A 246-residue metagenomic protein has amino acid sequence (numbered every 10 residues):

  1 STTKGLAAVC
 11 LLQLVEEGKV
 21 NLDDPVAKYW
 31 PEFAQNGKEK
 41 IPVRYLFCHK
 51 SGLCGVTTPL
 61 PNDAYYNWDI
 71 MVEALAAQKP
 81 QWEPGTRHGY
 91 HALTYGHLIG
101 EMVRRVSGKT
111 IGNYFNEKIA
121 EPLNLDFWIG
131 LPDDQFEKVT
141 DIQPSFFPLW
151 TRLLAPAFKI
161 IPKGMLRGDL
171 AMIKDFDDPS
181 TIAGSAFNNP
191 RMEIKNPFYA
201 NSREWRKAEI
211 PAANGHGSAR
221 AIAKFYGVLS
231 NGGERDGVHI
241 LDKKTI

Functional and structural regions predicted by a protein language model:
T2, E16-C54, T58, A77 (+2 more regions): Active-site helix/loop module of the DD-peptidase/beta-lactamase fold, centered on the serine-lysine SxxK catalytic
T2-T3, A7, H91, Y95 (+3 more regions): Hydrophobic (often cysteine-bearing) scaffold residues that line and stabilize catalytic clefts of nucleotide/cofactor
L12-E17, H97-R105, K224-N231: Short glycine/serine- and small hydrophobic-enriched flexible loop segments
E32-K40, R87-A92, G215: A glycine-rich, coil/turn loop motif that links secondary-structure elements
R44-C48, E73, K224-G227: Generic alpha-helical structural context detector
T58, E73, T86-R104: Internal, well-ordered domain-core segments that constitute the primary functional module of diverse proteins
Q78-G85, Y95-H97, S202-P211: Flexible glycine/proline-enriched surface loops and loop-helix/loop-strand junctions
D133-I246: Penicillin-binding protein/beta-lactamase superfamily catalytic region
